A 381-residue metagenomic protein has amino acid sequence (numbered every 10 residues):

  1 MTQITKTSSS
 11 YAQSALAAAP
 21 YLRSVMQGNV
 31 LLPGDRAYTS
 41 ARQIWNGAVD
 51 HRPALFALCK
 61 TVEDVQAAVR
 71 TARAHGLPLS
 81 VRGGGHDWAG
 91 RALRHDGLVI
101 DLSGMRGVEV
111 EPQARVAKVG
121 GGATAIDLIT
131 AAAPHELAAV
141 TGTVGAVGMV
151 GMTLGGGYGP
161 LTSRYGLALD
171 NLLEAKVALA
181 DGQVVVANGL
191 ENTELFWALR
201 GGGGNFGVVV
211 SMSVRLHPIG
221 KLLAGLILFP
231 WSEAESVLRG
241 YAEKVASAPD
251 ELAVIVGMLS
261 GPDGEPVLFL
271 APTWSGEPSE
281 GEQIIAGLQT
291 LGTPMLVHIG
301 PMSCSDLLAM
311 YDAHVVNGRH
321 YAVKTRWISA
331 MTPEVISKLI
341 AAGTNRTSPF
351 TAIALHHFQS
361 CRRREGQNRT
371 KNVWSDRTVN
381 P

Functional and structural regions predicted by a protein language model:
M1-P381: Soluble FAD-dependent oxygen oxidases
